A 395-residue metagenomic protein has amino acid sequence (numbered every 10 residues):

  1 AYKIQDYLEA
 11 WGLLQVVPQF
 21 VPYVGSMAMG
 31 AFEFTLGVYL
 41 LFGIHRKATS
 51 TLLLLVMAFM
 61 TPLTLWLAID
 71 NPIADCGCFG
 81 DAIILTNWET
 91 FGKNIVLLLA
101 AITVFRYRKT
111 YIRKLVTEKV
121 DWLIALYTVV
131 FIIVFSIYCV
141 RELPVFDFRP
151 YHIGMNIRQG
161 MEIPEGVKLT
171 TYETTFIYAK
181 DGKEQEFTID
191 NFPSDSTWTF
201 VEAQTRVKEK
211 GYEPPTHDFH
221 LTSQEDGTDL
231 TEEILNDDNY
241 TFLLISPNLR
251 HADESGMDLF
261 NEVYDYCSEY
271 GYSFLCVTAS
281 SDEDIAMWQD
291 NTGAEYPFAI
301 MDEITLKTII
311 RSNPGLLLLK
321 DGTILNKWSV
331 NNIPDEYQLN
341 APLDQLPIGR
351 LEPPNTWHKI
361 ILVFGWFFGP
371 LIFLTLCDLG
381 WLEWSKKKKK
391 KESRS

Functional and structural regions predicted by a protein language model:
A1, P22-L63: Functionalized membrane-embedded alpha-helices
A58-Y111: Membrane-embedded alpha-helical segments of integral membrane proteins
L115, A252-D258, W357-I360, F364-S395: Juxtamembrane interface at the cytosolic side of transmembrane helices
V116-V145: Internal/C-terminal transmembrane anchor helices
V134-D229: Membrane-interface segments at or immediately adjacent to transmembrane helices that form the boundary between
T174-G182, P314-W328: A short, hydrophobic beta-strand/beta-hairpin element that forms part of a small beta-sheet core
H217-T222, T231-H251: Short active-site neighborhood of thiol/selenol oxidoreductases, capturing the structured segment around
F274-L275, T292-R311: Short, internal strand/loop/helix patches that form the active-site neighborhood or redox-interaction surface
